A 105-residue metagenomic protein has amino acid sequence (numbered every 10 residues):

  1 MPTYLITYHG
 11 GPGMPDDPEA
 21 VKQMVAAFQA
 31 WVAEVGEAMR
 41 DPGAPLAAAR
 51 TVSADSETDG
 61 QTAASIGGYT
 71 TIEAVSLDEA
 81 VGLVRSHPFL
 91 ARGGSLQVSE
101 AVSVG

Functional and structural regions predicted by a protein language model:
M1-G105: Conserved, structured core segments of small domains
